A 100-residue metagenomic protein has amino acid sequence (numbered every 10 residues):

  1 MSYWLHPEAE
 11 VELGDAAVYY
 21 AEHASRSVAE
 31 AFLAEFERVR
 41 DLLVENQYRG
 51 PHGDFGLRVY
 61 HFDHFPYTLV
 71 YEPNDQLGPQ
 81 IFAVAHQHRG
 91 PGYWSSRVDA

Functional and structural regions predicted by a protein language model:
S2-V59, N74-Q76, D99-A100: Basic, Lys/Arg-enriched alpha-helical interface segments
D63-F65: A short, glycine/Asx- and small/polar-enriched loop/turn that sits immediately N-terminal to a beta-strand
T68, E72-A100: Enriched for short, Lys/Arg-rich terminal
